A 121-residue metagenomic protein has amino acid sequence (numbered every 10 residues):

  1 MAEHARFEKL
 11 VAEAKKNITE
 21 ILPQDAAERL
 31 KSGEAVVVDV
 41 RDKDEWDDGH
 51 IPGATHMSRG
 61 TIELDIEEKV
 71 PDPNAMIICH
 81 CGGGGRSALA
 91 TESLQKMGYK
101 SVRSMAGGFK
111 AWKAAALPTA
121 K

Functional and structural regions predicted by a protein language model:
M1-V36, K43-I77, G85-K121: Rhodanese-like catalytic fold shared by cysteine-dependent sulfurtransferases and DSP/PTP-type phosphatases
C81: Short cysteine clusters
